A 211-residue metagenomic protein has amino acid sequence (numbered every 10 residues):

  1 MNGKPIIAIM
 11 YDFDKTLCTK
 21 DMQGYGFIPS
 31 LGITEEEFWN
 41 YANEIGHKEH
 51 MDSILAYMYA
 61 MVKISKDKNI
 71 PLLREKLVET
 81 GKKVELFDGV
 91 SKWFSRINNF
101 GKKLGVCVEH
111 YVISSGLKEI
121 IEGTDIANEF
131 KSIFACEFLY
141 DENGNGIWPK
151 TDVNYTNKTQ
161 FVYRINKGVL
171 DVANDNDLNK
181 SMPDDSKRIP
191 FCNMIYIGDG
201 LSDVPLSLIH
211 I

Functional and structural regions predicted by a protein language model:
M1-E142: Alpha-helical substrate-recognition element adjacent to the catalytic core
G3, K76, W148-T151, K180-M182 (+1 more regions): Residue-level detector of functional hotspots within protein domains
M58-M61, G144-D175: Low-complexity, serine/threonine/proline-enriched polar segments
T159-S202: Conserved Lys-Pro-Asp/Glu-containing loop-to-beta segment of HAD-superfamily phosphomonoesterases, centered on
V204-L206: Short active-site-adjacent structural elements
I209-I211: Conserved small/polar residues in nucleotide/adenosyl-binding loops
